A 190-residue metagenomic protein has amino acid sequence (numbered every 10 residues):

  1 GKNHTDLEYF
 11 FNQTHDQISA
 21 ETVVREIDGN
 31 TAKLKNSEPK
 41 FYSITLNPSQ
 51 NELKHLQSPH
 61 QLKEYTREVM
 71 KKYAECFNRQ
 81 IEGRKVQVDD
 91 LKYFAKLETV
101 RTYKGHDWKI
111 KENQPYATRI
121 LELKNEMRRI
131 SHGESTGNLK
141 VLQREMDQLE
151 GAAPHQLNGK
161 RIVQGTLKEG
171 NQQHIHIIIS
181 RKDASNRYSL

Functional and structural regions predicted by a protein language model:
G1-L190: N-terminal nicking endonuclease/strand-transfer module with a His-rich metal-binding environment and a catalytic Tyr
